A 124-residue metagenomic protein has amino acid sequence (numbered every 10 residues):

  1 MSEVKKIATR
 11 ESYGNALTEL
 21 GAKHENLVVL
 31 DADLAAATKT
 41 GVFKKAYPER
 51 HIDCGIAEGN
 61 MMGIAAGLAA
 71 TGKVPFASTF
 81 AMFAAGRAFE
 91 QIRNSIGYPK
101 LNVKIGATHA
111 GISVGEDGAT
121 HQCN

Functional and structural regions predicted by a protein language model:
M1-N124: Thiamine diphosphate
